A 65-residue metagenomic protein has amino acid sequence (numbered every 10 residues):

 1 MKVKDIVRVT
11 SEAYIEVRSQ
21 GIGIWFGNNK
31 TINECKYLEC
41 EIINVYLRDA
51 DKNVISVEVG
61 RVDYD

Functional and structural regions predicted by a protein language model:
M1-W25: N-terminal acidic leader/helix
R18-D65: Detector for the mature cores of small, proteolytically processed and post-translationally modified peptide effectors
